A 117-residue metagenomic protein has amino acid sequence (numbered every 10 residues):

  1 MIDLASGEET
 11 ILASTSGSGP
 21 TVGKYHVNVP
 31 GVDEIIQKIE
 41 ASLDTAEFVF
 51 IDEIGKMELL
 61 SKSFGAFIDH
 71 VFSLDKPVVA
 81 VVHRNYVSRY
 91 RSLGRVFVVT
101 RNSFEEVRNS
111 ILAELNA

Functional and structural regions predicted by a protein language model:
M1-K38, Y90-S92, V96-S110: Conserved P-loop
G19-H70: Phosphate-binding/switch loop-helix module in NTP-utilizing enzymes
E40, I54-A117: Replace "adjacent to P-loop NTPase cores in ATP/GTP-dependent enzymes" with "adjacent to NTP-binding cores
